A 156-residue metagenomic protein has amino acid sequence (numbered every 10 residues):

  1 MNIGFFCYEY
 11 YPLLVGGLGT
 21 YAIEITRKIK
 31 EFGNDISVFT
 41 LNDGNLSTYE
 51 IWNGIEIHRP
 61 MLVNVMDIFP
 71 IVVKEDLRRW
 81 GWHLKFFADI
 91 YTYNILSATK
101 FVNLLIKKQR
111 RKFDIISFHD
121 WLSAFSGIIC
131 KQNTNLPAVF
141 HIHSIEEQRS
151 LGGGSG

Functional and structural regions predicted by a protein language model:
M1-M61: N-terminal subdomain of nucleotide-sugar transferases
I3, I115-S117, C130-S150: Active-site proximal beta-strand in glycosyltransferases
L14-L18, C130, L151-G154: Short, solvent-exposed loop/turn segments at secondary-structure boundaries
S37-R110: A conserved catalytic-core segment of Leloir-type glycosyltransferases
P70-I71, R149-S155: Short acidic, glycine/proline-rich loop/turn micro-motifs
H119-A124: Short, solvent-exposed amphipathic helices
